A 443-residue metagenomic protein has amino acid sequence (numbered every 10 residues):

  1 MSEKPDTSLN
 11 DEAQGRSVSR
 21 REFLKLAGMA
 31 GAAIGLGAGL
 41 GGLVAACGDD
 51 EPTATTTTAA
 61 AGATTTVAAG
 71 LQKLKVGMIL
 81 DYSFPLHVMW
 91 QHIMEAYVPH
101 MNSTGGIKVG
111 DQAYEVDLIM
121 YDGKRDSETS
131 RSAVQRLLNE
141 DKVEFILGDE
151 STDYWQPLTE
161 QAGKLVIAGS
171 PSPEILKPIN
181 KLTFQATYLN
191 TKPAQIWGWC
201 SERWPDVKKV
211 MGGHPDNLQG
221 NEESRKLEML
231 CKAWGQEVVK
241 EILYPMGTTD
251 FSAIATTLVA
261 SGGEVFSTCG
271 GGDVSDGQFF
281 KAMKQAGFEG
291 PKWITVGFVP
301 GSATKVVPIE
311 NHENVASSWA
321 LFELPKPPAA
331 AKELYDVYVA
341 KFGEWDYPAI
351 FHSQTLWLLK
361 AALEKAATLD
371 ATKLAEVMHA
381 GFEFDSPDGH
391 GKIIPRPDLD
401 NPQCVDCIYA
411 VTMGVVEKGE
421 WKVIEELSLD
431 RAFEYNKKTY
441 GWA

Functional and structural regions predicted by a protein language model:
M1-E22, A32-G41, A45-A46: N-terminal secretory signal peptides
L40-G77: C-terminal segment of N-terminal export signals and the immediately downstream linker at the start of the mature
E51-P52, V67, L86-H92, I107-P178 (+3 more regions): Beta-alpha junction/loop-to-helix N-cap segments that form part of ligand/metal-binding clefts
G70, G77-E95, Y121-S127, E150 (+3 more regions): Extracytoplasmic "Venus flytrap"
M78, L137-E150, I167-G169, M211-H214 (+4 more regions): Periplasmic-binding protein-like
V143-I242, P291-A316: Extracytoplasmic ligand/sensor domains, especially the bilobed periplasmic-binding protein
A282-Q354, E364-A367, I424-W442: Extracellular/periplasmic periplasmic-binding protein-like sensory domains
V337-A349, K360-I424, W442-A443: Segments of small-molecule ligand-sensing domains
